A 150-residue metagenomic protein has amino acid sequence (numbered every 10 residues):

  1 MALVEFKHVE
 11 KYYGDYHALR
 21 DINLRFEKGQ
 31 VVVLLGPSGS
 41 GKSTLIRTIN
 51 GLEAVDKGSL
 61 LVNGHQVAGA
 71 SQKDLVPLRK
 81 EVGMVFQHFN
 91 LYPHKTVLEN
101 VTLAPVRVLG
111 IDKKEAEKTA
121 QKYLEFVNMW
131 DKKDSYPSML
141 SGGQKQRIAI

Functional and structural regions predicted by a protein language model:
A2-I150: ABC family nucleotide-binding domain
